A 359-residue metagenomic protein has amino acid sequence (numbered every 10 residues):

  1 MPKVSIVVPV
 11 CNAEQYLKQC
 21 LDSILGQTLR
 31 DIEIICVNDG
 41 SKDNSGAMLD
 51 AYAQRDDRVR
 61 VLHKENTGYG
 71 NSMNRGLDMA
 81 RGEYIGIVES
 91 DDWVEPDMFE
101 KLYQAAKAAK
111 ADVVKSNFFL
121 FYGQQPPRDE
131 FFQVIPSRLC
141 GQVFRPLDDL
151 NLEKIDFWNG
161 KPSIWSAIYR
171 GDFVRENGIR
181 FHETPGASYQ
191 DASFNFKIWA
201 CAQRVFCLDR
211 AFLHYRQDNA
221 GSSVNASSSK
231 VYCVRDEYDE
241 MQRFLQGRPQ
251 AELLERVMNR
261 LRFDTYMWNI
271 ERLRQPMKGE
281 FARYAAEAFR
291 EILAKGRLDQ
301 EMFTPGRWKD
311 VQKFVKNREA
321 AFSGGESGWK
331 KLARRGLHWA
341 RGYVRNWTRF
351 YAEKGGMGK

Functional and structural regions predicted by a protein language model:
M1-L25: N-proximal low-complexity "stem/linker" segments adjacent to membrane-targeting elements
P2-S5, E33, S193: Cell-envelope/extracellular polymer assembly enzymes that use nucleotide-activated donors
K3, A111, Q275-K359: Membrane-interface aromatic/basic loop that binds lipid-linked glycans or pyrophosphate carriers, typified by
S23, N38-M48, T67, E89: A conserved acidic beta->alpha catalytic loop
K64-A80, W93: Glycine-rich, basic loop-to-helix element that forms the pyrophosphate-binding segment of sugar-nucleotide handling
Y69, S90-L208, L213-S228: Donor-binding/catalytic cores of nucleotide-activated saccharide and glycerol-phosphate transferases/polymerases
I85: Short aromatic/hydrophobic "clamp" motif used to bind/position activated sugar donors
R210-N219, V224-E252, F263-L298: Catalytic core of nucleotide-sugar-dependent glycosyltransferases
